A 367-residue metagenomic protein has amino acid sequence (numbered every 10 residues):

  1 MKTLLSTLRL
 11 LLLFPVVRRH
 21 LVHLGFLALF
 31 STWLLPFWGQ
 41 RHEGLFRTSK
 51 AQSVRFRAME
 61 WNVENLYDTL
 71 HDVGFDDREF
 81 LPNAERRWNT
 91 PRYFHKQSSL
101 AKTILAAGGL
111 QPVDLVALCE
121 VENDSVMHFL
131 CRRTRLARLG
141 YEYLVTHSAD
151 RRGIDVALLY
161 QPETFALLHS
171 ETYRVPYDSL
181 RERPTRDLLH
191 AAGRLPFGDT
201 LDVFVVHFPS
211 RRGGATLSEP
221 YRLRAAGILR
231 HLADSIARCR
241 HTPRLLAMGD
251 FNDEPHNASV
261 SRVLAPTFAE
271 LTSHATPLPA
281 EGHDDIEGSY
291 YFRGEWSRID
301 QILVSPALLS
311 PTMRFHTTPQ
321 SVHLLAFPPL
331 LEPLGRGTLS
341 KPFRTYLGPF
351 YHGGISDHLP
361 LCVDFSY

Functional and structural regions predicted by a protein language model:
L4-F26: N-terminal Sec-pathway targeting helices
F14, H20-H23, T32-G140, L144-I154 (+3 more regions): N-terminal, active-site-proximal structural segment of metallo-dependent hydrolase catalytic domains
F14, H23, L35-K50, D234-L245 (+1 more regions): Metal-dependent phosphoester-hydrolase catalytic domains
F46-T48, P82-P91, P112-L118, V145-T146 (+5 more regions): Second-shell loop/turn segments in exported
A58-V63, W88, Y93-K96, L100-M127 (+6 more regions): Active-site beta-strand/loop signature of hydrolases that rely on acidic residues for catalysis
V63, L115, V121-F208: Structured beta-strand-rich core segments of catalytic domains in phosphoester-bond hydrolases
G74-D77, P196, F204-S218: Active-site His/acidic residue clusters
N123-S125, R151-G153, R211-G213, N252-A258 (+1 more regions): Active-site environment of divalent metal-dependent phosphoester hydrolases
